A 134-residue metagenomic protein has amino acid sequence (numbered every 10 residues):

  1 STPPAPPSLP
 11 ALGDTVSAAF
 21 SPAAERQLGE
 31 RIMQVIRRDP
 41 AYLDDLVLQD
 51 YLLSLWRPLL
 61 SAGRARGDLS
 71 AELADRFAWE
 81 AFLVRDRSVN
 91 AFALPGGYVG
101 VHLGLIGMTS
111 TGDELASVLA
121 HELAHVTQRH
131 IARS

Functional and structural regions predicted by a protein language model:
T2-S134: Peri-catalytic and regulatory segments of divalent metal-dependent proteins
